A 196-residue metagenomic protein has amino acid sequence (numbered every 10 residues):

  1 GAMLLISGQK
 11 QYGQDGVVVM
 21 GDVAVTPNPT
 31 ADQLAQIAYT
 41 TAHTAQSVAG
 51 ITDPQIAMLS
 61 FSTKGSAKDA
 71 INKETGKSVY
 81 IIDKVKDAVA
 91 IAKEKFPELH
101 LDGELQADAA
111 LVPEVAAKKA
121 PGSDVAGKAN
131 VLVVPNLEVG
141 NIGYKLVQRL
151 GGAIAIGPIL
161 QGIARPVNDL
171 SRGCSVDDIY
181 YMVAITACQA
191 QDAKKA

Functional and structural regions predicted by a protein language model:
G1-A196: Anion-binding alpha/beta catalytic cores of soluble intermediary-metabolism enzymes, centered on
